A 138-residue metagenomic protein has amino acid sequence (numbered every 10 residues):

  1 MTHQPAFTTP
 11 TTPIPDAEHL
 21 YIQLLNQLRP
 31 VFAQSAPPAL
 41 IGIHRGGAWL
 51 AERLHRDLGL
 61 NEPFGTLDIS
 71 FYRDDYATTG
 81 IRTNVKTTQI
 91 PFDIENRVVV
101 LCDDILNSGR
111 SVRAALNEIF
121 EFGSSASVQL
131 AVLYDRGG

Functional and structural regions predicted by a protein language model:
M1-G138: PRPP-associated nucleotide enzymes
